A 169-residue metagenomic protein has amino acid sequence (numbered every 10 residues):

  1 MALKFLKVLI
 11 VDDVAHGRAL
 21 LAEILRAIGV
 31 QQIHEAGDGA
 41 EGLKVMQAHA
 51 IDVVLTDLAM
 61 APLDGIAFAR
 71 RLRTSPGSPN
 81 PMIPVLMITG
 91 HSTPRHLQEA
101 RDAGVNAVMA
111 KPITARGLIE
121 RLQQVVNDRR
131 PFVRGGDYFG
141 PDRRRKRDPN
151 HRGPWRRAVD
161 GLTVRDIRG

Functional and structural regions predicted by a protein language model:
A15-H34: Two-component/phosphorelay signaling modules centered on CheY-like receiver
E35-K44, G65: Helix N-cap/capping motif at the beta->alpha junctions
H49-L55: Active-site beta3 strand of CheY-like receiver
M60: Receiver (REC) domain active-site loop signature in two-component systems and cognate sites in sensor histidine kinases
G65, R71, E99-N106: As written
L86-I88: Hydrophobic/aromatic residues positioned on beta-strands within the core alpha/beta folds
R95, I113-V126, R130, R134-G135: C-terminal output helix
N127-G169: CheY-like receiver
